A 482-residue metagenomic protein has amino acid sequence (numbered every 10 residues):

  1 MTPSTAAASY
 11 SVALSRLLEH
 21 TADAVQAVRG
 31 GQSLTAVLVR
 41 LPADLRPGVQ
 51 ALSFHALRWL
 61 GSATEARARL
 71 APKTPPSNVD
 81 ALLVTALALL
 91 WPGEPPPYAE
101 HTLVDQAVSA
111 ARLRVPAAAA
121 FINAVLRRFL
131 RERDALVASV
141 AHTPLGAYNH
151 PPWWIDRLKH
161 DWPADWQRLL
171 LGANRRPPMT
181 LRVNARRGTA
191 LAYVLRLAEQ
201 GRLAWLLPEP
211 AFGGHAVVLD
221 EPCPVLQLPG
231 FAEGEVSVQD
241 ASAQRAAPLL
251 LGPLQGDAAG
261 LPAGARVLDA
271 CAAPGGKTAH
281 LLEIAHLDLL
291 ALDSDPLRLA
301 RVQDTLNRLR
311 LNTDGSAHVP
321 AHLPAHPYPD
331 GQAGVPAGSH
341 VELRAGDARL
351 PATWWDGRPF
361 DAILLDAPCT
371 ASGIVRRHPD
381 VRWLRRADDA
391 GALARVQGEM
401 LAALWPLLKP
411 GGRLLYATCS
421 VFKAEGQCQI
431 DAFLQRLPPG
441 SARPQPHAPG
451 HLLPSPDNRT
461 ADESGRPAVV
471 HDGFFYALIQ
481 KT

Functional and structural regions predicted by a protein language model:
M1-P224, G331: Class I Rossmann-like S-adenosyl-L-methionine
V49, A107, I122, L158 (+9 more regions): Residue-level signal for inorganic ion chemistry
A107, V267-K277, F360-R376: Conserved proline-anchored active-site loop of SAM-dependent methyltransferases that bridges a beta-strand
R127, L297-R298, T370: Conserved Rossmann-like nucleotide-cofactor binding loop
E132-I284, L292-G338, G450-T460, S464: Glycine-rich nucleotide cofactor-binding entry segment
F231-E233, A348-T370, R376-D380, R386 (+4 more regions): C-terminal catalytic and target-recognition region of SAM-dependent MTase-like enzymes, primarily methyltransferases
L289, V341-L343: Hydrophobic/aromatic anchor residues within beta-strands of the central parallel beta-sheet of Rossmann-like
D293-L297, D389-A392, V396: Short beta->alpha hinge that forms the Motif I/post-I loop of the SAM-binding pocket
